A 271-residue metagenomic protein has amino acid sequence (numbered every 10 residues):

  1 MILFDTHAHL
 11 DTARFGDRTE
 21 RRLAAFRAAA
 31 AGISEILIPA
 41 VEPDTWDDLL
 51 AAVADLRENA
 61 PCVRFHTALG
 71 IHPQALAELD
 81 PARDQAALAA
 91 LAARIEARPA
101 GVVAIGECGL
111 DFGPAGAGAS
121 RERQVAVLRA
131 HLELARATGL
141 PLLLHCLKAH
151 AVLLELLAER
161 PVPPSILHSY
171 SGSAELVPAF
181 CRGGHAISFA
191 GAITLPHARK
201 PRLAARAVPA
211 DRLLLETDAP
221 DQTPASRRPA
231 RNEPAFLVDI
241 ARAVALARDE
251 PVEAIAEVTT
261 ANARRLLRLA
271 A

Functional and structural regions predicted by a protein language model:
M1-A271: Mid-domain alpha/beta scaffold segments of enzyme catalytic cores
